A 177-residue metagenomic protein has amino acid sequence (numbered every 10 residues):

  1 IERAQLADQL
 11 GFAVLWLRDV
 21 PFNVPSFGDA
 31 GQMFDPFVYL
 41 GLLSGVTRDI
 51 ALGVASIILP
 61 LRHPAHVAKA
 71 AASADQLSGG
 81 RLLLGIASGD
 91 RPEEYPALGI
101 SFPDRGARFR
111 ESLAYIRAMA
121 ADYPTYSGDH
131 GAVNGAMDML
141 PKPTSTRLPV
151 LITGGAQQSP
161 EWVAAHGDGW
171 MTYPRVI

Functional and structural regions predicted by a protein language model:
I1-I177: Active-site-adjacent structural elements that line small-molecule/cofactor binding pockets in enzymes
